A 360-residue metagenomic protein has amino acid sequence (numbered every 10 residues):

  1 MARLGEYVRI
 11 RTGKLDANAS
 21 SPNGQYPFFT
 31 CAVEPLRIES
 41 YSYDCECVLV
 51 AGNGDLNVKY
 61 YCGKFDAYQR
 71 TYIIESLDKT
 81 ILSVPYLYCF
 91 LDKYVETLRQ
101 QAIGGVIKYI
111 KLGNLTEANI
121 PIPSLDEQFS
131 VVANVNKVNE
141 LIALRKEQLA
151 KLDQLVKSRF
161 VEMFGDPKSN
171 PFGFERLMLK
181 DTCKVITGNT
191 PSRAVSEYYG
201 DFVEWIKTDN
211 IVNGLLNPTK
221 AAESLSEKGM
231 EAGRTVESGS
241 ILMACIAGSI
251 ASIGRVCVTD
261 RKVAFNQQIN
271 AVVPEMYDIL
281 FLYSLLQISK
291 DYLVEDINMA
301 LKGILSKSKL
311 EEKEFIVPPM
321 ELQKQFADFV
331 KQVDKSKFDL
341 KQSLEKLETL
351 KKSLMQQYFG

Functional and structural regions predicted by a protein language model:
M1-T30, E117-A133, L144-N189, E312-K324 (+1 more regions): Non-catalytic DNA-recognition/assembly elements of restriction-modification systems
G5-C45, C62, A67-Q69, K180-V195 (+1 more regions): Sequence-specific dsDNA recognition surfaces
A17-Q25, A102-G104, E175, S192-G200 (+1 more regions): Short coil/turn segments at secondary-structure boundaries
T30-D92, G104, K111-L115, K207 (+1 more regions): A short beta-sheet element
F65-Y72, G104-D126, P191, K262-N270 (+1 more regions): A short glycine-rich beta-alpha junction/loop motif
L91-R99, N139, Q287-K290, V294: Short amphipathic alpha-helical signal-transduction/dimerization elements
A143, G229-M230, M299, F338: Short, solvent-exposed loop/turn positions at domain surfaces that link secondary-structure elements or cap domain
